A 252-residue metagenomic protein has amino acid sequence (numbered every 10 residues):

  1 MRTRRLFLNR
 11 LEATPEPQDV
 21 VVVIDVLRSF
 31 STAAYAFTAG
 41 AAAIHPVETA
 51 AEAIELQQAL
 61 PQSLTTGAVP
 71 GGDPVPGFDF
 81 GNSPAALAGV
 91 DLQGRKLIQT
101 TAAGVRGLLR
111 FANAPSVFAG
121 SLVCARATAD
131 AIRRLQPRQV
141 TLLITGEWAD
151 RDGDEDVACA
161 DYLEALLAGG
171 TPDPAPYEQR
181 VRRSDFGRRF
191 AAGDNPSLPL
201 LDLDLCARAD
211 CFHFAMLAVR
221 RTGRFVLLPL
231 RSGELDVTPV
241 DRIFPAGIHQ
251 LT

Functional and structural regions predicted by a protein language model:
M1-L8: N- or domain-start disorder-to-order transition segments that initiate the globular core
R10-T14, V21-Y35: Short acidic, Gly/Ser-rich segments with clustered Asp/Glu that frequently serve as metal-coordination loops in enzyme
L27-S31, E48-A51, A102, V123 (+3 more regions): Conserved active-site and cofactor/substrate-binding residues in soluble primary-metabolism enzymes
F37, A41, A50: Conserved short S/T/G-enriched processing/targeting/catalytic segments and their helical context
H45-L135, Q139: Acidic/Gly/His-enriched mid-domain segments of enzyme catalytic cores or analogous surface patches that mediate
P76-R106, R110-S116, D154-T252: Long, charged alpha-helical interface segments
V123, A127, A131-Q136, D150-Y162 (+1 more regions): Glycine- and Gly-Pro-enriched alpha-helical subdomains that act as flexible, kink-prone "lid/hinge" or packing modules
T145: Active-site catalytic microenvironments in core metabolic enzymes, especially phosphate/sugar-handling
